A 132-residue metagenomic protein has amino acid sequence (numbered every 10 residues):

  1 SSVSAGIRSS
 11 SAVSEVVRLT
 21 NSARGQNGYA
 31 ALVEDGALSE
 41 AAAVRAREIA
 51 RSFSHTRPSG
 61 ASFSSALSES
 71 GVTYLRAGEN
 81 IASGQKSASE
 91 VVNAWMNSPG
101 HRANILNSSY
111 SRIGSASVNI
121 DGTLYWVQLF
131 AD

Functional and structural regions predicted by a protein language model:
V3-R51: A short alpha-helix/helix-coil micro-patch that ends at or immediately precedes a cysteine
A12, V16, E34, L38 (+4 more regions): Hydrophobic side chains within well-formed alpha-helices
Q26-E40, F53-F63, R102-V118: Surface-exposed patches in mature extracellular/periplasmic domains of secreted proteins
E40-S89, I105: Short, surface-exposed glycine/acidic/tryptophan-bearing loops
A82-D132: Disulfide-stabilized extracellular recognition modules
